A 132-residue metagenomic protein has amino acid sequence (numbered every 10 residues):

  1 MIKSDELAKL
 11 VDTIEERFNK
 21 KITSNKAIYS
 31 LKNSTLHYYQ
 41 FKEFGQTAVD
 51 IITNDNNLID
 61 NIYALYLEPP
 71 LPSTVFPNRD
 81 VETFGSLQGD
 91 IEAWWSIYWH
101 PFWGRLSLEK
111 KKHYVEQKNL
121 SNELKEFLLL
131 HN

Functional and structural regions predicted by a protein language model:
M1-N132: Polar/charged low-complexity regulatory segments
